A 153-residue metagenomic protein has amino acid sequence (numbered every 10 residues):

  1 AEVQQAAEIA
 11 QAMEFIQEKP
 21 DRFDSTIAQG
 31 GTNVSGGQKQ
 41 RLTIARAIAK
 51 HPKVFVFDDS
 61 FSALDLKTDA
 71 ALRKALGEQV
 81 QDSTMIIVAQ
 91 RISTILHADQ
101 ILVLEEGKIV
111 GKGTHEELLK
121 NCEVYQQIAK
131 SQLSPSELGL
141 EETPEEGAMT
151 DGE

Functional and structural regions predicted by a protein language model:
A1-Q29, R73, D82: ABC ATPase nucleotide-binding domain helical subdomain, centered on the C-loop/LSGGQ "ABC signature"
I9, I16-R22, K67, K74 (+1 more regions): C-terminal portion of ABC ATPase nucleotide-binding domains
G36, L42-A47, A71, I87: ABC ATPase nucleotide-binding domain "signature" region
A49-K53, D82: A short, proline-enriched helix->beta-strand linker immediately N-terminal to the Walker B motif in ABC-type P-loop
F55-D58: Catalytic Walker B motif of ABC-type/P-loop ATPase nucleotide-binding domains
S62-L64: ABC ATPase nucleotide-binding domain "signature" loop
E78-A89: Conserved catalytic loops of ABC-family nucleotide-binding domains
